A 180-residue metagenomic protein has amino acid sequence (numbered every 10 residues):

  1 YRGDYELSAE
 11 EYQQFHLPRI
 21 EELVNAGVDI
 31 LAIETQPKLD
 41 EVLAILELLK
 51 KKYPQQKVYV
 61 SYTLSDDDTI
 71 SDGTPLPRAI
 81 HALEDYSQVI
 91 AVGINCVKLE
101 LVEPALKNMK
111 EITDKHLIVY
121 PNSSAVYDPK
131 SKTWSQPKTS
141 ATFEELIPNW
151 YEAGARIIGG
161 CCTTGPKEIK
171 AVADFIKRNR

Functional and structural regions predicted by a protein language model:
Y1-R180: Domain-level signal for soluble alpha/beta catalytic cores
